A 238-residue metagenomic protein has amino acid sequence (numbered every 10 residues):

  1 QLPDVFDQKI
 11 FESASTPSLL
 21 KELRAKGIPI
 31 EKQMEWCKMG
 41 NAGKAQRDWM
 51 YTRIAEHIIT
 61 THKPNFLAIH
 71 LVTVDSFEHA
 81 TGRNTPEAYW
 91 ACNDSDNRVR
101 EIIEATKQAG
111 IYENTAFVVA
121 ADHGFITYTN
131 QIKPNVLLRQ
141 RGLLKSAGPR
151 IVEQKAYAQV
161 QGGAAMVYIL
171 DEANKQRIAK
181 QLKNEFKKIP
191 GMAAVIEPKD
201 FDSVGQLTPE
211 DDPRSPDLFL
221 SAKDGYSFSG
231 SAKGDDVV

Functional and structural regions predicted by a protein language model:
Q1-G82, K187, A194, S229: His/Asp/Glu-rich, glycine-adjacent segments that coordinate divalent cations and/or stabilize oxyanion chemistry on
L2-D4, R83-P86, I132-L138, G234-V237: Short secondary-structure boundary/capping segments
I59-K63, G110-E113, A158-Q161, D211-R214: Extracellular/periplasmic catalytic domains that process cell-envelope and extracellular macromolecules
F66-H70, F117-V119, M166-Y168, F219-S221: Structural recognition of the beta-strand scaffold that forms the well-ordered cores of secreted hydrolase catalytic
F77-H79, T127-N130, Q176-I178, S229-S231: Extracytoplasmic/secreted cell-surface and envelope-processing proteins
T81-D96: Active-site-proximal segments of metal-dependent phosphoesterases and phosphodiesterases across multiple
D94-L138: Metal-dependent active-site segment of extracytoplasmic phospho-/sulfohydrolases and closely related
V152-V238: Active-site neighborhoods of enzymes that stabilize oxyanions during catalysis
